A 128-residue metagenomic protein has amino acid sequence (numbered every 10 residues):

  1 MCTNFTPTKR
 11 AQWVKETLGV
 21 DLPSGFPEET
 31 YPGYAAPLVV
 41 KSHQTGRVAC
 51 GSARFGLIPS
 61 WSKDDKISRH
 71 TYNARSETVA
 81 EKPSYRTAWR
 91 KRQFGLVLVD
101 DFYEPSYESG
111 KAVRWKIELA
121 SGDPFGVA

Functional and structural regions predicted by a protein language model:
M1-A128: Short linear sequence motif anchored by a di-proline
